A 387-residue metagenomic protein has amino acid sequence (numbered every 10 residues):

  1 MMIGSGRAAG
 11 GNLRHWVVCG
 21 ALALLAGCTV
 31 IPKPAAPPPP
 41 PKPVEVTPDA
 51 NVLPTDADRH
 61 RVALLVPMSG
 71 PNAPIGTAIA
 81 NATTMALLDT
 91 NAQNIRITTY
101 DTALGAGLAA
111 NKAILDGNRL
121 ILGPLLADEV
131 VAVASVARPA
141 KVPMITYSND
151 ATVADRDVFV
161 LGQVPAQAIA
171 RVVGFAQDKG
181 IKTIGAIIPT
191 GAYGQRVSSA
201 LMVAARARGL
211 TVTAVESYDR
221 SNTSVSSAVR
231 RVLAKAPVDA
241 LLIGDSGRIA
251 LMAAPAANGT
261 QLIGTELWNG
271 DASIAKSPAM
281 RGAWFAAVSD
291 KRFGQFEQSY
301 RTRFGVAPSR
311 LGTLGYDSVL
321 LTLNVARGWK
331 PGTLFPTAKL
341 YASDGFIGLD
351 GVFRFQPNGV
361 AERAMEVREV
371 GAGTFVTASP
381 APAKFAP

Functional and structural regions predicted by a protein language model:
L24-G27: C-terminal motif of bacterial Sec signal peptides marking the signal peptidase cleavage site
T29-P32: Bacterial signal peptide processing site
P74-I79, D89-T152: Beta-alpha junction/loop-to-helix N-cap segments that form part of ligand/metal-binding clefts
I114-L125, I145-Y147, G185-I188, A236-A250 (+2 more regions): Periplasmic-binding protein-like
P143, T152-G174, V215, S277-S289: Short beta-strand elements at the ligand-binding edges of bilobed clamshell
V160-S217: An alpha-beta-alpha
G247-Y316, W329-K330, A381: Extracellular/periplasmic periplasmic-binding protein-like sensory domains
F304-V319, L323-F375: Segments of small-molecule ligand-sensing domains
